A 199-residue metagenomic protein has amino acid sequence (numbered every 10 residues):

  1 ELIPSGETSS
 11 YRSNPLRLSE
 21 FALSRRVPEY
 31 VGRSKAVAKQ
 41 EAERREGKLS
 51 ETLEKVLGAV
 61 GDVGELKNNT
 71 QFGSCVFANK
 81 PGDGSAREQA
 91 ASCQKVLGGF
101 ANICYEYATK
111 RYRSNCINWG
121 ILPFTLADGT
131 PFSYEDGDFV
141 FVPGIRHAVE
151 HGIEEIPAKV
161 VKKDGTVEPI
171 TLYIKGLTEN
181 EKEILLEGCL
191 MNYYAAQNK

Functional and structural regions predicted by a protein language model:
E1-K199: Fe-S-dependent hydro-lyases/dehydratases of central metabolism
